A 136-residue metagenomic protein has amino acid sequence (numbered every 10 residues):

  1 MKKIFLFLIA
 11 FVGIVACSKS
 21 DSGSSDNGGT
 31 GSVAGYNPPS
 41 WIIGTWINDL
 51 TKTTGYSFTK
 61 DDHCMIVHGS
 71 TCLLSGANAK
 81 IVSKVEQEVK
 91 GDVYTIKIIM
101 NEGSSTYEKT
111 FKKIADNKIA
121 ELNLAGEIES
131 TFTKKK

Functional and structural regions predicted by a protein language model:
I4-F5, I14-W41, K136: Bacterial Sec-dependent N-terminal signal peptides
F11: Structured alpha-helical
S18, I47, T59, T133: Residue-level detector of conserved, well-ordered beta-strand and adjacent loop positions that form binding/recognition
S24, G31, K52-G55, I66 (+1 more regions): Beta-sheet ligand-binding and adhesion/scaffold domains
L50-E102: N-terminal glycine/threonine-rich, aromatic-flanked beta-hairpin/loop signature
